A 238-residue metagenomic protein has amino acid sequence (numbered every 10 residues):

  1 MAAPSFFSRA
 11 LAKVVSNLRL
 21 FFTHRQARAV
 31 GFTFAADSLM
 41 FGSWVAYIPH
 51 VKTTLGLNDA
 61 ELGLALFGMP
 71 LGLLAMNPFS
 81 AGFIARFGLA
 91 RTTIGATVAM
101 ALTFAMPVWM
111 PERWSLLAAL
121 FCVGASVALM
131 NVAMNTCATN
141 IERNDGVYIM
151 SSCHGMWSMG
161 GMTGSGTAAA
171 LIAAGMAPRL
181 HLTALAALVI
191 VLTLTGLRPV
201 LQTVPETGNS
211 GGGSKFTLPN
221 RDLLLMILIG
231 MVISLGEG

Functional and structural regions predicted by a protein language model:
L20-T53, F121-C122, N220-G236: Pair of pore-lining "gating" transmembrane helices in MFS-fold secondary transporters
A35, T103, W114-M130, M231-V232: Hydrophobic core of transmembrane alpha-helices in multi-pass small-molecule transporters, especially MFS/SLC-type
G42, P70-P78, M162: Residue-level signature of mid-helix packing/kink "hotspots" within the transmembrane helices of 12-pass Major
G56, G88, W109-W114: Helix-breaking motifs and short loop linkers at transmembrane-helix boundaries and internal kinks in secondary membrane
A75-L89, I172: Helix-to-loop junctions at the C-terminal end of transmembrane segments in multipass secondary transporters
R91-A105: Structural signature of the two symmetry-related core transmembrane helices
S115, S152-L201: Helix-loop-helix hairpin linking two adjacent transmembrane segments in secondary transporters
L120-G155: Cytoplasmic helix-loop-helix junction between adjacent transmembrane helices in 12-TM secondary transporters
